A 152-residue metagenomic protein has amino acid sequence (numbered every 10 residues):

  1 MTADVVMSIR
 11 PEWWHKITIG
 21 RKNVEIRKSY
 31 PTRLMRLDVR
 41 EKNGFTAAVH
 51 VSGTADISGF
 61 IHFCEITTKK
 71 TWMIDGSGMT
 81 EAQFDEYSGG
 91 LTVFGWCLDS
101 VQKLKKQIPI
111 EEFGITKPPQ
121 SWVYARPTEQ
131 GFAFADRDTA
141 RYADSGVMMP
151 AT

Functional and structural regions predicted by a protein language model:
M1-T152: Structured alpha/beta reader/binder surfaces that contact nucleic acids or chromatin modification marks
